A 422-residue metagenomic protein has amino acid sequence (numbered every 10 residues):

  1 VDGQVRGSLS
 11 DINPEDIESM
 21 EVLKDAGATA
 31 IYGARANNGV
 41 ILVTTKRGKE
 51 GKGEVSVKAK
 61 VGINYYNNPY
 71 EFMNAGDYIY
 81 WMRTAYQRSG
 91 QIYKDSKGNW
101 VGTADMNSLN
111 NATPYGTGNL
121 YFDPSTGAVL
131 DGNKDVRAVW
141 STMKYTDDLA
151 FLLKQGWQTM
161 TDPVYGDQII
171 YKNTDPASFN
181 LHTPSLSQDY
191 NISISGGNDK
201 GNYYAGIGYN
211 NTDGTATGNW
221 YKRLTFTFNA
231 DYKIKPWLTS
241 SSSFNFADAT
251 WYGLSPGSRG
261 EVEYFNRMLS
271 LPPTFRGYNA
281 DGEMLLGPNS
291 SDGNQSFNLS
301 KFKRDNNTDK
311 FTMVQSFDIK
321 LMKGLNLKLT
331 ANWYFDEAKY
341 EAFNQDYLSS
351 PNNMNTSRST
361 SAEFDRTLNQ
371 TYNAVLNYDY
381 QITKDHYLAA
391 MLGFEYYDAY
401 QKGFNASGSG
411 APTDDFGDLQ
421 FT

Functional and structural regions predicted by a protein language model:
D2-A26: Short acidic/polar hinge/loop motifs at secondary-structure boundaries that mediate gating or recognition
I12-E15, Y32-N37, N219-K222, P256-S258: Short, glycine-/polar-rich solvent-exposed loops and beta-turns at beta-strand/coil boundaries
N13, L23-G27, Y32-R47: Periplasmic N-terminal soluble interaction domains immediately after the signal peptide in Gram-negative
L23, T44-K46, S193-G197, G206 (+5 more regions): Transmembrane beta-barrel domains of outer membrane proteins
A36-A59, I192: N-terminal periplasmic accessory domains that precede and gate Gram-negative outer-membrane beta-barrel machines
E50-K172, P184, G214-T312, K328-T422: Surface-exposed loop/interface segments of Gram-negative outer-membrane beta-barrel transport/assembly proteins
L181-S185, I192-N198: Outer-membrane beta-barrel initiation region
I207-D213: Transmembrane beta-strand segments that form the barrel wall of outer-membrane beta-barrel proteins
